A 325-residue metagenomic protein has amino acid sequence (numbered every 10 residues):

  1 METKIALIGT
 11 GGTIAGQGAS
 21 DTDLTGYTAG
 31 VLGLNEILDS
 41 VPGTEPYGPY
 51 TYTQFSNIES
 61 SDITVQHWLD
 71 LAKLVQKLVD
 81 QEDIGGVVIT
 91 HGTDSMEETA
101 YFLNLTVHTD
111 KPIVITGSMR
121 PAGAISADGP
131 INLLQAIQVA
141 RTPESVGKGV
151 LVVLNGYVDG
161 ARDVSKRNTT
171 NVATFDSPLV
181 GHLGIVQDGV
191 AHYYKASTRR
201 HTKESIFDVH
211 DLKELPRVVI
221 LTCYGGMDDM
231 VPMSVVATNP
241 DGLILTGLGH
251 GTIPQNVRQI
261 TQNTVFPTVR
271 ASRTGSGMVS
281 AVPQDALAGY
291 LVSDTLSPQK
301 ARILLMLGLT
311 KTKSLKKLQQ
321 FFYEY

Functional and structural regions predicted by a protein language model:
M1-K77, S276, T312: ATP/NTP phosphate-donor binding region
E2-K4, I8-G12, S20, G30-T44 (+1 more regions): Accessory alpha-helical/coil subdomains and C-terminal extensions that flank or cap enzyme catalytic cores
D21-V31, S95, Y101-I113, G129-Q135 (+2 more regions): A glycine- and small-aliphatic-rich helix-loop capping segment at beta-alpha/alpha-beta transitions that lines
D80-M96, T238-H250: Short acidic, glycine-rich surface-loop motifs adjacent to enzyme active sites
I84, T109-P112, N263-T268: A short helix->loop->beta-strand "cap" motif at the edges of active sites that frequently abuts
I89-K111, I253-Q262: Short Gly/Thr/Asp-enriched flexible loops that form oxyanion-binding sites at enzyme active sites
I115-D188: Internal gly/pro-rich beta-alpha loop/helix module that stabilizes soluble enzyme cofactors or their anionic handles
H250-Y325: C-terminal non-catalytic interaction/assembly regions of soluble proteins
